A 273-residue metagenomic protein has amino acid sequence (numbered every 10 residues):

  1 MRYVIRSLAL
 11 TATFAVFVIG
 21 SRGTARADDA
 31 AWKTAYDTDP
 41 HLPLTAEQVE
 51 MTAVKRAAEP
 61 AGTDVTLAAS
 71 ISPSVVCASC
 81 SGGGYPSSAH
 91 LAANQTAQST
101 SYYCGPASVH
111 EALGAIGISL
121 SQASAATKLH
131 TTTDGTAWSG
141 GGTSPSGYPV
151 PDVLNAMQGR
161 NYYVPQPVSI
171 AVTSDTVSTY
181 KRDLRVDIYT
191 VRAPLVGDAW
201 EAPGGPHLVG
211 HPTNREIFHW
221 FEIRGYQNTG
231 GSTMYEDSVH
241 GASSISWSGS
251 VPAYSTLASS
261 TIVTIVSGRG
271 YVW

Functional and structural regions predicted by a protein language model:
M1-D28: Secretory targeting and sorting signals
A27-D152, H211: Active-site-adjacent structural segments surrounding the nucleophilic cysteine of cysteine proteases and isopeptidases
D29-D64, A68-C80, N214-R215, E222-W273: Noncatalytic regulatory segments and standalone regulatory/sensor domains
A93, T176-E236, V272: Active-site-adjacent substructure of cysteine-protease-like catalytic cores
V109, K128-H130, V168-T173, G197-E201 (+2 more regions): Active-site-proximal beta-strand/loop segments in catalytic clefts of secreted hydrolases
G117, Q158-N161, V191-R192: Glycine-centered loop/turn motif at secondary-structure junctions
S119-A126, Y162-S174: Surface-exposed patches in mature extracellular/periplasmic domains of secreted proteins
P149-P167: Mid-length scaffold segments of soluble, non-membrane domains
